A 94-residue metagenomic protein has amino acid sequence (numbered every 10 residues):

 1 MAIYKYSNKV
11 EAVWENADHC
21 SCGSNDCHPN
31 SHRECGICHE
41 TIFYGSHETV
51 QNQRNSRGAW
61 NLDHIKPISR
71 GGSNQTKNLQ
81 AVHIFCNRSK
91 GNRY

Functional and structural regions predicted by a protein language model:
M1-V50: Short, charged surface segments at domain edges that flank catalytic/cofactor-binding sites
A12, I84-F85: Residue-level signal for well-ordered alpha-helical scaffold segments within enzymatic catalytic domains
R33, R88-R93: Basic side chains
G36, Q80, I84: Cys/His/Pro-rich metal-binding microdomains
T41-Y44, F85-S89: Cys/His-rich metal-chelating microdomains
I42-A81, Y94: Histidine-centered nuclease catalytic patch
